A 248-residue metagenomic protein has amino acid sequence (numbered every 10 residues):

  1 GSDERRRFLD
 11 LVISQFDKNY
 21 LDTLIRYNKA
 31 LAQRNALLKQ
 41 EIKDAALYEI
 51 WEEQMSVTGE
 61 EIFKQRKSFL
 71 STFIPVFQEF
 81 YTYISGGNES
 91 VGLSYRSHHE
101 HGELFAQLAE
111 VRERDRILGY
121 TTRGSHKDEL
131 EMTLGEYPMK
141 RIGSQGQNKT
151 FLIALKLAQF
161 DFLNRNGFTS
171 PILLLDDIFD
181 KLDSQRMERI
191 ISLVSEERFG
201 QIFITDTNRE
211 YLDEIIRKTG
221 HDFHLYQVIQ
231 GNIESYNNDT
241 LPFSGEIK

Functional and structural regions predicted by a protein language model:
S2-A36: Extended, charged alpha-helical "arm/stalk" segments used for dimerization and assembly in large NTPase-driven machines
D17-Y20, I42, Y81: Residues at alpha-helix boundaries and short interhelical turns
A36, Q40-K43: Heptad-repeat coiled-coil alpha-helices
A46-L174, K181, Q185, R189-Q201 (+2 more regions): Conserved NTPase motor "head" modules and their coupling/switch loops across ABC/AAA+ ATPases, GTPases, and GHKL ATPases
T205-T207: H-loop (His-switch) motif in ABC-type P-loop NTPases
